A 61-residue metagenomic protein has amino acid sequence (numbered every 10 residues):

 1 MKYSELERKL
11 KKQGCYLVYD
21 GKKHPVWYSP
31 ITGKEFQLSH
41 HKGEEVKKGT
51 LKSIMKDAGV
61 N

Functional and structural regions predicted by a protein language model:
M1-D20, H24, Y28-N61: Basic nucleic-acid-binding interfaces
